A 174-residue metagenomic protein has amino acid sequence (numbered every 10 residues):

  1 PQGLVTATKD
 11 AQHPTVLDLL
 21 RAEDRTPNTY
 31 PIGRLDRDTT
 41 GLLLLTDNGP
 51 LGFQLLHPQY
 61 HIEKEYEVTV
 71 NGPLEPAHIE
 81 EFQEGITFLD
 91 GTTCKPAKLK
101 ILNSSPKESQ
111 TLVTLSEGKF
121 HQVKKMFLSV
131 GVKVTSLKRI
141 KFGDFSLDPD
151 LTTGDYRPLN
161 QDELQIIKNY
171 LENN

Functional and structural regions predicted by a protein language model:
P1-N174: Basic, flexible Lys/Arg- and Gly-enriched helix-loop patches that mediate nucleic-acid binding at interfaces with rRNA
